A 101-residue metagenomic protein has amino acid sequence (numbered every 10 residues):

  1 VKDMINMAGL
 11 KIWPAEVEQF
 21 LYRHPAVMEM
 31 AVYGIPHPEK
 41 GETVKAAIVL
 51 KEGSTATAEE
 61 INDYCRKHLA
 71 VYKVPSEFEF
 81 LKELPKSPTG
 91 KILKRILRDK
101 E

Functional and structural regions predicted by a protein language model:
V1-K73, K82-E83, G90-D99: AMP-binding/adenylate-forming catalytic core of the ANL superfamily
